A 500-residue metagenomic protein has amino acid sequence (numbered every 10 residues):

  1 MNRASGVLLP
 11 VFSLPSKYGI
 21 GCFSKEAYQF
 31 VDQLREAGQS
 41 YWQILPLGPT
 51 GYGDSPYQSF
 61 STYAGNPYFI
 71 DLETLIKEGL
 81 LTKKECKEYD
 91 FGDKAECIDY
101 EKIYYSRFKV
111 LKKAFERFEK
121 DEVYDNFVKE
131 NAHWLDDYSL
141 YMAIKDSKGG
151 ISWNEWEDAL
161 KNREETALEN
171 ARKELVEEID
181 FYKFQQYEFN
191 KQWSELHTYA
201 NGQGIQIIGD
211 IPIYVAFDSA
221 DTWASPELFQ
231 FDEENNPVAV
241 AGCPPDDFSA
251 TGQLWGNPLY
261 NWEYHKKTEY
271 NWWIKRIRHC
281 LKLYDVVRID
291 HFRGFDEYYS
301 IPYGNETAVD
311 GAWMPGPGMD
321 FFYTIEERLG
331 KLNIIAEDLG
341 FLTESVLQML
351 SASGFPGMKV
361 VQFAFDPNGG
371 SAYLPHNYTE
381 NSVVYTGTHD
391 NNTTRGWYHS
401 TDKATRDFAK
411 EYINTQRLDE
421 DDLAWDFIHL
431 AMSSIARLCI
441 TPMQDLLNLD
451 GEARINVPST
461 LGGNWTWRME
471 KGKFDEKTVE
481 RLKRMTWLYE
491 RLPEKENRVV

Functional and structural regions predicted by a protein language model:
M1-K25, Q33-G38: Mature N-terminal, pre-catalytic/accessory segment of carbohydrate-active enzymes
P10, S16, D54-Q186, V215-I440 (+2 more regions): Alpha-amylase-like alpha-glycosidases and glucanotransferases acting on alpha-linked glucans and related
K25-D32, N126, K191-Y199, W273-K275 (+1 more regions): Short alpha-helical segments and helix-capping/turn motifs at coil-helix boundaries
K25-T50, L283-Y284: Catalytic domains of carbohydrate-active enzymes, especially glycoside hydrolases
R35, W193-Q203, E326, L350-S351: Surface-exposed amphipathic alpha-helices with a cationic face
L45, Q206-I208, P212, V286 (+1 more regions): Outer-envelope exported proteins of Gram-negative bacteria
Y182, Q186-V215: Conserved, well-ordered alpha-helix/loop/beta-strand core segments that scaffold catalytic motifs
N448-R498: Structured C-terminal cap/extension of enzyme domains
